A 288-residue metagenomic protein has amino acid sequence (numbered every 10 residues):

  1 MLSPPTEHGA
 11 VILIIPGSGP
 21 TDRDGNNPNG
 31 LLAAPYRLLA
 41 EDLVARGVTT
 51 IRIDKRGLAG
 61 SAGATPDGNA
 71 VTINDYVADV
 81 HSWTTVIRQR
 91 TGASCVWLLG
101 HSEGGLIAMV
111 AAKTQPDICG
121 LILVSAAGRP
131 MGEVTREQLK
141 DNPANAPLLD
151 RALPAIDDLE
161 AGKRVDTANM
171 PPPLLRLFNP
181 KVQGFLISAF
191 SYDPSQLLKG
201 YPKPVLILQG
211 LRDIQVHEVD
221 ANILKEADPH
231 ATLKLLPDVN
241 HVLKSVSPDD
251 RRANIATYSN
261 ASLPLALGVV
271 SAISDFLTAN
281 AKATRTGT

Functional and structural regions predicted by a protein language model:
T6-L43: Short, surface-exposed "cap/lid" segments of acyl-processing enzymes
A34-A62: Conserved alpha/beta-hydrolase
P35, G68-Q89: Alpha/beta-hydrolase active-site loop
V86-N142: Primarily recognizes the serine-hydrolase "nucleophile elbow" in alpha/beta-hydrolase and SGNH/GDSL folds
I122-S195: Accessory cap/linker subdomain of secreted extracellular hydrolases
Y201, I207-Q209: Short beta-strand/loop motif that positions the catalytic acidic residue of the alpha/beta-hydrolase fold
I214-D220: Conserved alpha/beta-hydrolase "acid-adjacent" motif
V239-L243, S247-T288: Catalytic active-site module of serine/aspartate enzymes centered on a nucleophile-bearing elbow/loop
